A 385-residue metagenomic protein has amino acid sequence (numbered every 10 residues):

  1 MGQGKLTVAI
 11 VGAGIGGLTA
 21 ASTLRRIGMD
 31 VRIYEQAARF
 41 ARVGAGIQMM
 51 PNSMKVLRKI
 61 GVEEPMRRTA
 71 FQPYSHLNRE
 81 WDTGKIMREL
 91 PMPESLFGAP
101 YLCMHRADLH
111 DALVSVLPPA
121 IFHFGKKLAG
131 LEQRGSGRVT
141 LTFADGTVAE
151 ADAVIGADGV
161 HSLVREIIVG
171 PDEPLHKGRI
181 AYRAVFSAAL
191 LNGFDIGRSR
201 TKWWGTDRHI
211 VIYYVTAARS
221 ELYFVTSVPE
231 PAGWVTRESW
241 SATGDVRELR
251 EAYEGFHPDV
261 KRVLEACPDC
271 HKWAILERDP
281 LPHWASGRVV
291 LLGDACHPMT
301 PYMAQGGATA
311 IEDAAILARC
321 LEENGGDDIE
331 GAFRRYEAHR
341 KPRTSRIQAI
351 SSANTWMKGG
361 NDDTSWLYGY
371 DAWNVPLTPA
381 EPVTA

Functional and structural regions predicted by a protein language model:
G2-V11, R25, M50-S187, P231-R247 (+1 more regions): Conserved N-terminal helical subregion
G2-V11, R26, R68, R262 (+3 more regions): C-terminal helical "tail/cap" subdomain of flavin- and related membrane-associated enzymes
G17-L18: N-terminal Rossmann-fold NAD(P) dinucleotide-binding loop
R25-G44: Glycine-rich FAD pyrophosphate-binding loop
R39-K55: Conserved N-terminal glycine-rich FAD pyrophosphate-binding loop of Rossmann-like flavoproteins
F194, T206-R208, Y214-S220, T226-M303: FAD/FMN-dependent oxidoreductases across multiple families
P301-D313: A conserved FAD-binding loop/helix module that cradles the flavin
